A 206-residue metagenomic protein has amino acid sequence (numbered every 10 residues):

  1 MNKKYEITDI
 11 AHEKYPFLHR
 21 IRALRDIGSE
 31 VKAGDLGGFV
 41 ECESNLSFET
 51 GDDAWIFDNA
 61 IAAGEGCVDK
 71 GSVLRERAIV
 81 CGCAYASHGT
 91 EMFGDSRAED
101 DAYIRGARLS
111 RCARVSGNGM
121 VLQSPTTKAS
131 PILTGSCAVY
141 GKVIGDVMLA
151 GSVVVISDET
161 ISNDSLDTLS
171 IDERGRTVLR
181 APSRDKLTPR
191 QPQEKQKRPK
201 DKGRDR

Functional and structural regions predicted by a protein language model:
M1-D53, N59, R77, C83 (+5 more regions): Terminal amphipathic alpha-helical/low-complexity segments used for targeting or macromolecular assembly
S44, A54, A60, G66-C67 (+19 more regions): Residues at the loop-to-beta-strand transition
